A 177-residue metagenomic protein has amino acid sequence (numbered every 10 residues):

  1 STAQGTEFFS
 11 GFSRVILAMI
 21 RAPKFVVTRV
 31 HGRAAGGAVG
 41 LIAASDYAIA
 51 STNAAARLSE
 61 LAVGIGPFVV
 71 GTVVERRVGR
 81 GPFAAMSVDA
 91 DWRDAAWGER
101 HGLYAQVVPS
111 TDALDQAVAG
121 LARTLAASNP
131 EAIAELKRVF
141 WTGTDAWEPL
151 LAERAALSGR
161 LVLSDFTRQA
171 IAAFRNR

Functional and structural regions predicted by a protein language model:
S1-V15: Glycine- (often His-adjacent) and acidic-residue-rich active-site loop that binds/positions the CoA thioester
F12-V15, M19, S158: Hydrophobic alpha-helical packing residues
L17-P130: Crotonase-fold acyl-CoA enzyme core
A90-A96, D112, Q116, G120-R177: C-terminal alpha-helix plus adjacent terminal tail
